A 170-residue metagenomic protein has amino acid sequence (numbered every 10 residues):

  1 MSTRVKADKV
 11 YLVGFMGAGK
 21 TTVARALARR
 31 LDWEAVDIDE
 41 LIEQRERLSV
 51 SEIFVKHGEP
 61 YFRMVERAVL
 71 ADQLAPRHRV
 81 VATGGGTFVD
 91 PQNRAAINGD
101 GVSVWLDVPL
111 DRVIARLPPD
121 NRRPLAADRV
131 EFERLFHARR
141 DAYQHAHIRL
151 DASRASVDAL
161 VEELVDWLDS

Functional and structural regions predicted by a protein language model:
M1-V5, A26, R30, P76 (+2 more regions): NTP-dependent small-molecule kinase module
L12: Hydrophobic anchor at the beta1->P-loop junction of P-loop NTPases
F15: P-loop (Walker A) phosphate-binding loop of NTP-binding proteins
T21: Walker A/P-loop
D37-T87, P91-N98, A142: ATP-dependent small-molecule kinase phosphotransfer cores that center on conserved nucleotide phosphate-binding segments
G85-T87, P109-D111, A155-S156: Short glycine-rich anion-binding loops that position phosphate/pyrophosphate groups of nucleotides and phosphorylated
G99-D141: A glycine- and Lys/Arg-enriched "phosphate-lid" helix/loop adjacent to the NTP-binding pocket of small-molecule kinases
